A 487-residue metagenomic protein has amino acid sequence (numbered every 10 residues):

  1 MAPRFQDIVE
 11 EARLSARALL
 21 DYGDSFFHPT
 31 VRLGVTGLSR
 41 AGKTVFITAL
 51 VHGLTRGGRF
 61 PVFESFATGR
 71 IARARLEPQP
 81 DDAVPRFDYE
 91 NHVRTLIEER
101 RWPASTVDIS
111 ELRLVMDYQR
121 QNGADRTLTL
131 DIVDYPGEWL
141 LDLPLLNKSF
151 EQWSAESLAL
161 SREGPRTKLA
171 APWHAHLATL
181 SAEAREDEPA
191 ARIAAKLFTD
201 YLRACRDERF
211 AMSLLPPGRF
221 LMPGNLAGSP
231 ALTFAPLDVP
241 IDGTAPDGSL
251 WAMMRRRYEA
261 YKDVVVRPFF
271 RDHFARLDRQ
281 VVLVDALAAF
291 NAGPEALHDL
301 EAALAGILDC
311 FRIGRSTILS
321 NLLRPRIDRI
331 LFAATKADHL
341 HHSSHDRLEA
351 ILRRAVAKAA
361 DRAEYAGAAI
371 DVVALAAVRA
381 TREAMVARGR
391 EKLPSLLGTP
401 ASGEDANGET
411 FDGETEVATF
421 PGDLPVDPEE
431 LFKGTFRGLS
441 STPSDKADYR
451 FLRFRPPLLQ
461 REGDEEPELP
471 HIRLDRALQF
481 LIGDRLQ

Functional and structural regions predicted by a protein language model:
M1-F27: N-terminal pre-Walker A segment at the start of P-loop NTPase domains
L19-Y22, F27, G53-R326, H341 (+3 more regions): Switch- and interface-adjacent substructures of P-loop NTPase systems
L33-V51: Glycine-rich phosphate-binding P-loop
G34-T36, V282-D285, A333-K336: Conserved beta-strand segments of the P-loop GTPase G domain that flank and frequently precede/overlap
L50-T55, L145-F150, L297, D346-L352 (+1 more regions): Short secondary-structure boundary/capping segments
D278, R326-R329, G367-I370: Short glycine-/polar-rich loops that comprise or flank the Walker A/P-loop and associated switch/sensor motifs
A333-L340, V373-M385: Short, conserved secondary-structure transition motifs
H339-E364: GTPase G-domain guanine-specificity segment
